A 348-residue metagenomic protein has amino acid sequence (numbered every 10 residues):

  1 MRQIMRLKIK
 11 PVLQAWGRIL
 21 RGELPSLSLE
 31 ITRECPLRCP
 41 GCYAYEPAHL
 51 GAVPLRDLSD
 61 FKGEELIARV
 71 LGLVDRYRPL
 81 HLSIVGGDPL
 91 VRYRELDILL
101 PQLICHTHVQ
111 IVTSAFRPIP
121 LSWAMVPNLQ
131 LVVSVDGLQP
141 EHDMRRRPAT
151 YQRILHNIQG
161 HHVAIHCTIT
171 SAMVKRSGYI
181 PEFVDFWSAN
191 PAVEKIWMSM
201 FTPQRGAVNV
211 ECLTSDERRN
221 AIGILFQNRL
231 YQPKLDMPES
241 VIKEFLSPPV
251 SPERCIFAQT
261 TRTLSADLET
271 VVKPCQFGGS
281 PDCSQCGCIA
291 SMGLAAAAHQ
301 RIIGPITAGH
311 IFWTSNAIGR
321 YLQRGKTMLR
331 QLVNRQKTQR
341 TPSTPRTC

Functional and structural regions predicted by a protein language model:
R2-S122, S315: Conserved alpha-helical substructure of the radical SAM core
E23-P25, P252, L264-C348: Flexible mid-to-C-terminal extensions adjoining Fe-S/redox cofactors in radical SAM and related proteins
L27, I31, L131, I165 (+1 more regions): A structural signal for short, well-ordered beta-strand segments
S28, T32-C35, P248, Q276-G279: Residue-level signal for mature regions of secreted extracellular proteins and peptides
E34-E46, R254, P281-A290: Local cysteine-cluster metal-coordination motifs and their immediate loop/turn environment, predominantly Fe-S cluster
V53, L129-T261, P274, G278 (+1 more regions): Radical SAM enzyme [4Fe-4S]-AdoMet core and its adjacent flexible, acidic and glycine-rich loops/tails across
P79, H108, N128, A192-V193: A structural motif
H108-S114, T261-R262, T270-V272: Short, hydrophobic beta-strand segments that form beta-sheet elements in well-ordered domains
